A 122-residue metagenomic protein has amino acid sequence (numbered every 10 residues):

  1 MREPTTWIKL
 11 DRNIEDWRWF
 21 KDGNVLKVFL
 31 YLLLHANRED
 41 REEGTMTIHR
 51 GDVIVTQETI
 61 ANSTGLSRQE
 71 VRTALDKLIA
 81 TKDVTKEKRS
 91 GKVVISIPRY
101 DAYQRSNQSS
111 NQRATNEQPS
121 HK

Functional and structural regions predicted by a protein language model:
M1-D16, I48-R50, Q104: An N-terminal low-complexity regulatory-tail signal and nearby short nucleic-acid-interaction modules
W7-L10, E70, N111: Intrinsically disordered, low-complexity sequence elements enriched in Ser/Thr/Gly/Pro
I8, R18-F20, R113: Short linear interaction motif-like sites in intrinsically disordered regions of transcription factors
N13, V25, S106-S109: A generic structural signal for solvent-exposed, polar alpha-helical segments
E15-G23, A36-P98: Winged helix-turn-helix DNA-binding recognition segment
R99-K122: Charged low-complexity intrinsically disordered patches
